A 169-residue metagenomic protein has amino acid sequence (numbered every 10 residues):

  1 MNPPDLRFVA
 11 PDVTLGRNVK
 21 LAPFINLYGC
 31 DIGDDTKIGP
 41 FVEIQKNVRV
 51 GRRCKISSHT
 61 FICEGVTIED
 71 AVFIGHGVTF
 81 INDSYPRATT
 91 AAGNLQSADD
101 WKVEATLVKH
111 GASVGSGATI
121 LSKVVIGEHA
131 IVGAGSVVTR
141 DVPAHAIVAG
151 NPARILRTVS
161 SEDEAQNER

Functional and structural regions predicted by a protein language model:
M1-P11, L21-V124, P152, T158-A165: Flexible, glycine/small-residue-enriched loop-and-beta-strand segment within the central core of proteins
V124-D141, H145-I147: C-terminal/domain-terminus segments
N167-R169: Long, charged amphipathic helices and adjacent flexible linkers at domain junctions
